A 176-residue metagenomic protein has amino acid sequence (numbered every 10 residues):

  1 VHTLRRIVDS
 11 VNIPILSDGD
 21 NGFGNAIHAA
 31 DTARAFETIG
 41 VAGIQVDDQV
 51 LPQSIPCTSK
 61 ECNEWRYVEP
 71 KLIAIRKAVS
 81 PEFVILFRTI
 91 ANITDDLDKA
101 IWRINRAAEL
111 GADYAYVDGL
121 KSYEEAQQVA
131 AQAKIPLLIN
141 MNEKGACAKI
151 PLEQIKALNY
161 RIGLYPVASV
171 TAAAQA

Functional and structural regions predicted by a protein language model:
V1-Q175: Alpha/beta enzyme core
